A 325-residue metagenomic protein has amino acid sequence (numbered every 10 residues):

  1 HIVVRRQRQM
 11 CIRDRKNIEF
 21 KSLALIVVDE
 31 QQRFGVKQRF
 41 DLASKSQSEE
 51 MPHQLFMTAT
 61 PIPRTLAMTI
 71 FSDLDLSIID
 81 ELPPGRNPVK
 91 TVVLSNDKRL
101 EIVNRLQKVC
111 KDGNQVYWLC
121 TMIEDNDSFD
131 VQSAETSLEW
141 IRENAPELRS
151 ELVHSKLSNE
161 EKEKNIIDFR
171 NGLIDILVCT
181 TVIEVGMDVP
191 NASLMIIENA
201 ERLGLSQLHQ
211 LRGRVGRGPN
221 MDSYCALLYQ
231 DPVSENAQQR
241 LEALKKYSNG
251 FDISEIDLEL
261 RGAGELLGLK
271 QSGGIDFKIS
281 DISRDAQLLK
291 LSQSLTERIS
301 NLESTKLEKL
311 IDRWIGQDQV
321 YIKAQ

Functional and structural regions predicted by a protein language model:
R6-Q9, R13-E242, K306: Inter-lobe coupling/hinge segments of SF2-like helicase ATPases
I167-I176, I183-P190, M195-E198, G213 (+3 more regions): Accessory helical-bundle/CTD segments and flexible terminal tails appended to RecA-like ATPase motors
